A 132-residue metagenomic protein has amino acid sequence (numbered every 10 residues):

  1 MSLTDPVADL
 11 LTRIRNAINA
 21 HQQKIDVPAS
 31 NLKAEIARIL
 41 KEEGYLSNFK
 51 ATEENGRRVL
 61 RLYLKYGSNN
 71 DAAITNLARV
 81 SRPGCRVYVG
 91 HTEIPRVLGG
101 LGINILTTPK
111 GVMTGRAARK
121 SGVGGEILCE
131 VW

Functional and structural regions predicted by a protein language model:
M1-W132: Core subunits and conserved enzymes of cellular information-processing and envelope-translocation systems across
